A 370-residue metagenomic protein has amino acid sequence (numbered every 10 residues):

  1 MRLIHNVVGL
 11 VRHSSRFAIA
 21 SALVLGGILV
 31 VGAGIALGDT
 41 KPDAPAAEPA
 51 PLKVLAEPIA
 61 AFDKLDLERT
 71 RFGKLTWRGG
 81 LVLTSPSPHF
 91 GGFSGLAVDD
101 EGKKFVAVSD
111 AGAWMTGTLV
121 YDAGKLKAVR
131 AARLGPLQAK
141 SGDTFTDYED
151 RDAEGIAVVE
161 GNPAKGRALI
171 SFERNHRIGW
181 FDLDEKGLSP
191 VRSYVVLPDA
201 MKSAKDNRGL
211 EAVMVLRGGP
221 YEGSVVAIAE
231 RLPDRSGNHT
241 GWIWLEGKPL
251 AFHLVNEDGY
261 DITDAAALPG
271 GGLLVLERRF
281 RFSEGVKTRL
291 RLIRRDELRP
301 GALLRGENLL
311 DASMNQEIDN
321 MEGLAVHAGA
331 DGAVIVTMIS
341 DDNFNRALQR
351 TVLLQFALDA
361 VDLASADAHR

Functional and structural regions predicted by a protein language model:
R2-N6, L29-R370: Sequence/structural signature of beta-propeller domains
N6-L23: Bacterial N-terminal signal peptides that target proteins for export
A20-G32: Bacterial N-terminal signal peptides
